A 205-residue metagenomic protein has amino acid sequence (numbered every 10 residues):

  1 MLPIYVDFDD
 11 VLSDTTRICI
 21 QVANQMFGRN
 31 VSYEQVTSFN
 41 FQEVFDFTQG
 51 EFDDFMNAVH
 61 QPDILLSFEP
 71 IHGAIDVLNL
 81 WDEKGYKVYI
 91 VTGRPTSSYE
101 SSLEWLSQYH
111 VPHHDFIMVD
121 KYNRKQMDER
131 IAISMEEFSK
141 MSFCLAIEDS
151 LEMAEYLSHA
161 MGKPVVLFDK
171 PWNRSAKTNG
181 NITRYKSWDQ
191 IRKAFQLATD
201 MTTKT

Functional and structural regions predicted by a protein language model:
M1-E51: Active-site neighborhood of HAD-like aspartate-dependent phosphohydrolases
L12, P70, P95, M127 (+1 more regions): Charged, low-complexity surface patches
N30-Y33, V88, H113: Residue-level detector of short coil/turn "hinge" positions at structural boundaries
Q42-D76: Metal-dependent phosphoesterase signature
P62-I90, R94-S101: Short, acidic loop-to-helix structural element flanking the phosphoryl-transfer center in phosphate-processing enzymes
K84, S98-T205: C-terminal cap/substrate-recognition subdomain and adjoining C-terminal extension of metal-dependent phosphatase-like
